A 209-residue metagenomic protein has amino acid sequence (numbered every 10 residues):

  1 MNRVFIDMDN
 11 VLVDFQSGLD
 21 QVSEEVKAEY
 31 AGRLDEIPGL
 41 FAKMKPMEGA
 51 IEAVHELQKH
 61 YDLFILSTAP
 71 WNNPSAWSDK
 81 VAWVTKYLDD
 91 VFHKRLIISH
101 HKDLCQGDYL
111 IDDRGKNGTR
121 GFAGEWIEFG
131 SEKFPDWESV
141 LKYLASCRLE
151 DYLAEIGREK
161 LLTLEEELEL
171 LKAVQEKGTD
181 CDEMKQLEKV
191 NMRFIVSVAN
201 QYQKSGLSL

Functional and structural regions predicted by a protein language model:
M1-A42, K133: Active-site neighborhood of HAD-like aspartate-dependent phosphohydrolases
R3, H93-F122: Conserved Lys-Pro-Asp/Glu-containing loop-to-beta segment of HAD-superfamily phosphomonoesterases, centered on
V13-F15, I65, N72-A76, L104-Q106 (+2 more regions): Short catalytic/ligand-binding loop motif for oxyanion handling, primarily in non-cytosolic enzymes, centered on
K45, A50-S78, V84: Substrate-recognition element of Asp-dependent hydrolases with the DxDx(T/V) motif
P74-K102: Active-site donor-binding segments of glycosyltransferases and PAPS-dependent sulfotransferases
Y109, R114-C147: Asp-based, Mg2+/Mn2+-dependent phosphohydrolase catalytic module
R148-L209: Alpha-helical promoter-recognition and RNA polymerase-docking modules of transcription initiation factors, dominated by
